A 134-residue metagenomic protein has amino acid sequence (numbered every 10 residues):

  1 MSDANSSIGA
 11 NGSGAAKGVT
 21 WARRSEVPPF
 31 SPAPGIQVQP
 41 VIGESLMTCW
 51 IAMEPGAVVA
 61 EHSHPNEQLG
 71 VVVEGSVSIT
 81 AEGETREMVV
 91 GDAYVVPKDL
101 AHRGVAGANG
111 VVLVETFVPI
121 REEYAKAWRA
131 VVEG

Functional and structural regions predicted by a protein language model:
M1-S45, K126-G134: A short, N-terminal "cap"/entry segment at the start of jelly-roll beta-barrel domains of the cupin/DSBH fold
P32-P34, C49-S63: Conserved short histidine dyad/triad with adjacent acidic residue
M47, S76-S78, T85, A101 (+1 more regions): Structural motif
T48-C49, V58-V59, G75-T80, Y94: Short beta-strand segments in beta-sandwich/barrel cores
A52-E54, S63-I79: Short, conserved beta-strand element in jelly-roll/cupin
G83-K98: Short acidic-glycine-tyrosine-enriched beta hairpin
K98-E123: Ligand-binding loop in jelly-roll beta-barrel domains
